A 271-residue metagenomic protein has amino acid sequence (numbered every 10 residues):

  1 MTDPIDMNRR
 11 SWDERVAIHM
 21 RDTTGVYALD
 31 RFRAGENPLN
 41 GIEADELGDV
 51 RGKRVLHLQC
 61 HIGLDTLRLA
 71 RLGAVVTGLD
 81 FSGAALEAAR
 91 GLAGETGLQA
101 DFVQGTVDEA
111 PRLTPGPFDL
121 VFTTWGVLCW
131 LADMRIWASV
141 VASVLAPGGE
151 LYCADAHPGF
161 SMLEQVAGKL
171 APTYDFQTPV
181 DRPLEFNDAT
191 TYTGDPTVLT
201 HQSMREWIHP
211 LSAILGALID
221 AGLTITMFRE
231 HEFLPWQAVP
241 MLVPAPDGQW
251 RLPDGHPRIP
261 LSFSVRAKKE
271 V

Functional and structural regions predicted by a protein language model:
M1-D30: N-terminal, positively charged/glycine-rich alpha-helical extensions of SAM-dependent methyltransferases
T24-K53: Conserved alpha-helix/loop element of class I SAM-dependent methyltransferases that forms part of the SAM/SAH-binding
K53-A110: Class I SAM-dependent methyltransferase SAM/SAH-binding core
R112-V121: A short acidic, Gly/Pro-enriched loop at the edge of an enzyme's catalytic core that lines a small-molecule cofactor
R135-E150: A short glycine-rich, Lys/Arg-flanked "PGG" loop and its adjoining helix->strand segment in the class I
E150-Y192: Conserved class I S-adenosyl-L-methionine
P158-L170, T197-A213: Acceptor-substrate binding/catalytic loop of class I
R205-F228: Short alpha-helix
